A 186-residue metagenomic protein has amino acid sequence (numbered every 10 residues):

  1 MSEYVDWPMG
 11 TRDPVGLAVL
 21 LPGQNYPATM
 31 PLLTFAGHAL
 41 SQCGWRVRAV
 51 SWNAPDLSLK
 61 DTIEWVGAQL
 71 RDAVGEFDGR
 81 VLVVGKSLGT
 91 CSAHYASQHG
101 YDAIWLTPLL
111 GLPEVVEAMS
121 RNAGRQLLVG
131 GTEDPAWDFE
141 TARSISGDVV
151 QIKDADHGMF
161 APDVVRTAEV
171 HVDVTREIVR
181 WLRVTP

Functional and structural regions predicted by a protein language model:
M1-G79: Serine-hydrolase catalytic machinery in alpha/beta-hydrolase-like enzymes
Q24, T132-P135, A155-D156, D163: Acidic beta-to-alpha connecting loop that harbors the catalytic carboxylate
K60, A155-V170: Catalytic histidine-centered segment of alpha/beta-hydrolase-like enzymes
L82-A93: Gly/Ala-rich beta-loop-alpha elbow adjacent to hydrolase catalytic centers
S92-A96, E114: Hydrolases whose catalytic domains are alpha/beta-hydrolase-1, hotdog thioesterase, or metallo-beta-lactamase-like
H99-P113: A conserved short beta-strand
N122-A123, L127-G130, D134, A142 (+1 more regions): Short beta-strand/loop motif that positions the catalytic acidic residue of the alpha/beta-hydrolase fold
